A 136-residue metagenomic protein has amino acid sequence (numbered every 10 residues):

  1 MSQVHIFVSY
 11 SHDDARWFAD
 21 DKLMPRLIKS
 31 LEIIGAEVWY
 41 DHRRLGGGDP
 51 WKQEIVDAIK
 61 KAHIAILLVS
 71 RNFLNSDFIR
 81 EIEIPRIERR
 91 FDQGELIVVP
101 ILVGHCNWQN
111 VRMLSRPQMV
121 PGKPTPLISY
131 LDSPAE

Functional and structural regions predicted by a protein language model:
M1-L68, I87-I97, G104: Conserved N-terminal substructure of TIR/SEFIR domains
R71-N72, I101-Q109: Short beta-alpha junction loops
N75-R80: Glycine/threonine-rich flexible loop motifs
I82-P85: A general alpha-helical scaffold signature found inside nucleotide-binding enzyme cores
C106-P121: Glycine-rich, charge-decorated loop segments at or immediately adjacent to ligand/cofactor-binding or catalytic sites
P124-T125: E2/UBC-UEV (E2-variant) core
S129-E136: C-terminal helix of von Willebrand factor
